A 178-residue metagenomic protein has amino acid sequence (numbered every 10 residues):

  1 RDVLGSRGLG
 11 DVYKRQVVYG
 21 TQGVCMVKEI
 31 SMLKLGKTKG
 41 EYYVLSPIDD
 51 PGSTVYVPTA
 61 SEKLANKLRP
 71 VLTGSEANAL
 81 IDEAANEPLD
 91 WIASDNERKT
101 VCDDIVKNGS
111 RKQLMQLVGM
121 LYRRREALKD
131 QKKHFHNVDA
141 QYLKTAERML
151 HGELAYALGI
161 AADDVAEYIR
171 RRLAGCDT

Functional and structural regions predicted by a protein language model:
R1-D2, L33, K133: Flexible, active-site-adjacent loop/turn segments at secondary-structure boundaries
R1-L4, Q22, D49, L64 (+2 more regions): Short, functionally important structural connectors and interaction interfaces within domains
R1-Y13: Single conserved hydrophobic/aromatic residue that forms the stacking wall/gate of nucleotide- or nucleobase-binding
D2, V17-Y19, E153: N-terminal hydrophobic or amphipathic segments with adjacent small-residue motifs that include Sec signal peptides
L4, T54, H151-L154: Bulky hydrophobic/aromatic packing residues
D11-A65: A positional/architectural concept
A60-T178: Charge/polar-rich, low-complexity and marginally structured segments
